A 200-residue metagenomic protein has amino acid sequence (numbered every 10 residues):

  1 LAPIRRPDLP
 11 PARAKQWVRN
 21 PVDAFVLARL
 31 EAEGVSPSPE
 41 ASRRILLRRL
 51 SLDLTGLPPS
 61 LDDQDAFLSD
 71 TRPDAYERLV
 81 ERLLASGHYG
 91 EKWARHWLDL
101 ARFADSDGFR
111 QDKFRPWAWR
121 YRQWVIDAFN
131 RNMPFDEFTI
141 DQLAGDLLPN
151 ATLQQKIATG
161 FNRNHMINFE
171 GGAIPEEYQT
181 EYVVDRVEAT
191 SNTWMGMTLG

Functional and structural regions predicted by a protein language model:
L1-G200: Short, structured secondary-structure elements that scaffold catalytic or ligand/cofactor-binding regions
